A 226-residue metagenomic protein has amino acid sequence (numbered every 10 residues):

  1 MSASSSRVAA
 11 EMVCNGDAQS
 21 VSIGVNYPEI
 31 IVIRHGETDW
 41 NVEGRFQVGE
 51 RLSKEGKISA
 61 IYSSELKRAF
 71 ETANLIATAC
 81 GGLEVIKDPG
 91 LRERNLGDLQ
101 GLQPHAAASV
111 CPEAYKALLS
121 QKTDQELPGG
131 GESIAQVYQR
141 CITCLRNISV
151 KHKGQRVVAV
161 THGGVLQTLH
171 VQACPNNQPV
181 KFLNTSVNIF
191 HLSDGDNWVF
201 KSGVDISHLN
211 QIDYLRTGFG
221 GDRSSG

Functional and structural regions predicted by a protein language model:
S2-Y27, R51-K116, L183, N188 (+1 more regions): Phosphate-coordination/substrate-recognition cap region in phosphate-metabolizing enzymes
D17-S20, P175-Q178, Y214: Short, P/G- and charge-enriched loop/turn segments at secondary-structure junctions
I23, F70, I142-N197: Active-site-adjacent alpha-helix immediately C-terminal to a catalytic or transition-state-stabilizing loop
P28-I76, L127-C141: Loop-to-helix element that buttresses phosphate recognition and phosphoryl-transfer chemistry
G36, G163, V204: Active-site metal-binding loops of divalent metal-dependent hydrolases
W40-N41, R45-Q47, T78-I142, V199-G203 (+3 more regions): Phosphate-handling substructures
E43, A73-N74, A108, S149 (+1 more regions): A short local structural element in Rossmann-fold oxidoreductases
G44, K57-I58, G82, H152-G154: Short, high-confidence coil segments that cap the C-terminus of an alpha-helix and link into the following beta-strand
